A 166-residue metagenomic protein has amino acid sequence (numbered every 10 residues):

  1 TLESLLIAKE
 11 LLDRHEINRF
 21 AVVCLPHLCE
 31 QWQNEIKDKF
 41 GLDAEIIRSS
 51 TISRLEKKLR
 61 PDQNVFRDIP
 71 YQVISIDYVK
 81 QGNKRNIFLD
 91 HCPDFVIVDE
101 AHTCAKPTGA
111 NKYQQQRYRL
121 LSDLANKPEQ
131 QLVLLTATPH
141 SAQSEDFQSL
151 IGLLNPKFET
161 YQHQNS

Functional and structural regions predicted by a protein language model:
T1-L5, K9-K127, F158-S166: SF2 helicase/translocase NTPase motor core, specifically the RecA-like lobe 1 inter-motif segment between Walker
H27, A142-E145: Charged, alpha-helix-enriched surfaces in structured cytosolic catalytic cores of large nucleotide-utilizing machines
L89, H140, Q148-I151: Alpha4-beta5-alpha5 "output face"
V98, S144-F147: Conserved AAA+/SF3 P-loop NTPase catalytic/coupling segment centered on the Walker-B
H102, L124, P128-Q143: Conserved helicase ATPase motor motifs in RecA-like P-loop NTPase domains
F147-T160: A short helix-turn-beta junction within AAA+ P-loop NTPase domains corresponding to the substrate/partner-engaging
